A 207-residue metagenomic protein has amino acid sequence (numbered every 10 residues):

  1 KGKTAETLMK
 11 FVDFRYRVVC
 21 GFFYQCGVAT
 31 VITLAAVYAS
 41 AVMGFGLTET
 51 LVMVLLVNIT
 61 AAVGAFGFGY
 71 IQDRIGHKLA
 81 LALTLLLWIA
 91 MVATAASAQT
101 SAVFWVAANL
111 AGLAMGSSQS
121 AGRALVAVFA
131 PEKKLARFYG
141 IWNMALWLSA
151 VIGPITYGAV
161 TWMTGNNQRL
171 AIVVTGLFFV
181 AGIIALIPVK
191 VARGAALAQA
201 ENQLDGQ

Functional and structural regions predicted by a protein language model:
K1-V19, D205-Q207: Juxtamembrane intracellular "pre-TM" segments in multi-pass secondary transporters
T33-T50: Short amphipathic helix-loop junctions that connect adjacent transmembrane helices in Major Facilitator Superfamily/SLC
V63-H77, T161: Helix-to-loop junctions at the C-terminal end of transmembrane segments in multipass secondary transporters
L79-T94: Structural signature of the two symmetry-related core transmembrane helices
A96-A108: Helix-loop junctions at membrane interfaces in 12-TM secondary transporters
S117-P131: Intracellular juxtamembrane helix-capping segments at the cytosolic ends of symmetry-related transmembrane helices
A159-F179: A membrane-interface helix-boundary motif in multi-pass transporters
V173-G206: Multi-pass alpha-helical transporter architecture, strongest for 12-TM Major Facilitator/SLC carriers used
